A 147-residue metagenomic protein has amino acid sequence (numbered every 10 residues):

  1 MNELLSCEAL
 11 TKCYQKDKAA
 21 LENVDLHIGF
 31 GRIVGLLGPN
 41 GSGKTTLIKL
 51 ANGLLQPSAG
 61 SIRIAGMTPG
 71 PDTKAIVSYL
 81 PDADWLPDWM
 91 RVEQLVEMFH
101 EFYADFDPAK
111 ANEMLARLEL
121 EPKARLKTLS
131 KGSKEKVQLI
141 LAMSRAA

Functional and structural regions predicted by a protein language model:
M1-C7, T11-N23, F30, G35: A short, flexible loop at the N-terminus of ABC-type nucleotide-binding domains that lies
Y14-Q15, I64, Y103: Conserved A-loop
G35, V77-D82, E97: ABC nucleotide-binding domain signature
P39-G43: Walker A (P-loop) phosphate-binding loop of ABC-type ATPase nucleotide-binding domains
N52: Helix-to-loop junction immediately C-terminal to a conserved catalytic motif
S61-R63, M67: ATP-binding/catalytic-site motifs of ATP-hydrolyzing domains
A83-Q138: ABC-family P-loop ATPase nucleotide-binding domains
